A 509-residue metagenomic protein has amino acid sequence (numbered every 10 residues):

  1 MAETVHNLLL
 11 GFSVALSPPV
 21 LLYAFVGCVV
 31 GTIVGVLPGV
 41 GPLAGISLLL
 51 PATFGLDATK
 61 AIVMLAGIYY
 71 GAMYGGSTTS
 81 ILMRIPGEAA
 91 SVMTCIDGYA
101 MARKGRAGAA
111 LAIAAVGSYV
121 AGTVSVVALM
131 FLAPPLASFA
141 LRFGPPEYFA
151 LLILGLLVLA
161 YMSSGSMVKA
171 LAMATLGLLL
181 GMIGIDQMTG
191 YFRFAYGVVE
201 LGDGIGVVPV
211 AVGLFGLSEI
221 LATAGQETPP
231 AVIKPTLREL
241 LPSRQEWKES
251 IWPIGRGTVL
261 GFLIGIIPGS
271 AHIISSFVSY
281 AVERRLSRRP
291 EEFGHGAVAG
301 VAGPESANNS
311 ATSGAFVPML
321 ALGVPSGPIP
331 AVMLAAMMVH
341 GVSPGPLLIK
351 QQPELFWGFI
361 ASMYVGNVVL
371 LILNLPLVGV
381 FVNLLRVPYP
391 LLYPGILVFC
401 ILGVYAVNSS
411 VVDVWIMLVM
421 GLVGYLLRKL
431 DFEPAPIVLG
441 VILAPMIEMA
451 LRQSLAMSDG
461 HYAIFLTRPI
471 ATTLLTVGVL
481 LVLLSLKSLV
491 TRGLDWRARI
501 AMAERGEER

Functional and structural regions predicted by a protein language model:
M1-A61, P134, S138, F192-A297 (+5 more regions): Helix-loop-helix hairpins and the membrane-proximal interhelical loops of multi-pass alpha-helical transport proteins
M1-V63, K104-I113, S118, G122-A133 (+7 more regions): N-terminal alpha-helical transmembrane segments of multi-pass membrane transport and channel/translocase proteins
C28-P42, A72-R84, L159-S164, V259-P268 (+3 more regions): Transmembrane alpha-helix interface/packing and boundary motifs in multi-pass membrane proteins, characterized by
V34-L43, I81-V92, V124-A128, I264-I274 (+4 more regions): Short helix-coil transition sites and intra-membrane helix breaks within transmembrane domains of multi-pass
P42-A52, L65, Y69, S80-A100 (+8 more regions): Re-entrant/interfacial helical elements at transmembrane boundaries that shape and gate the permeation pathway
T59-V63, A100-G117, S287-V301, P328-A331 (+1 more regions): Membrane-interface alpha-helices at helix entry/exit sites of multi-pass transporters
Y69-I81, G87, A297-L322, S326 (+1 more regions): A structural-propensity feature for long, helix-poor, extended segments
A112-T228, V339-T491: Membrane-embedded alpha-helical modules
